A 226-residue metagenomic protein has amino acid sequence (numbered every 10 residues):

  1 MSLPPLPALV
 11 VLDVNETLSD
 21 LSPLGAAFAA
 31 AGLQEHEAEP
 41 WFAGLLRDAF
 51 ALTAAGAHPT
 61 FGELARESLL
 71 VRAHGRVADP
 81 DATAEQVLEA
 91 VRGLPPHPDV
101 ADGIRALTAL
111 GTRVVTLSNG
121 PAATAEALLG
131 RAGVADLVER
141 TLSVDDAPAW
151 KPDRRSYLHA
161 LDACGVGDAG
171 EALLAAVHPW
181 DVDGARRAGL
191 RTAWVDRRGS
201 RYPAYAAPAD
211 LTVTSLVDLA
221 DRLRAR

Functional and structural regions predicted by a protein language model:
S2-L12, A101, R105, P121-A122 (+1 more regions): Asp-based, Mg2+/Mn2+-dependent phosphohydrolase catalytic module
S2-L46, A73: Active-site neighborhood of HAD-like aspartate-dependent phosphohydrolases
A26-A27, P40, E67-S68, Q86 (+4 more regions): Alpha-helical elements of Rossmann-like donor-binding domains used by nucleotide-donor carbohydrate transfer enzymes
L33-Q34, G75-A82, A109, G133-L137 (+1 more regions): Short helix-capping segments at alpha-helix termini
E35, A49-Q86: A metal-dependent, Asp-based hydrolase signature
G62-E63, D81-T116, A122, E126 (+1 more regions): Short, acidic loop-to-helix structural element flanking the phosphoryl-transfer center in phosphate-processing enzymes
